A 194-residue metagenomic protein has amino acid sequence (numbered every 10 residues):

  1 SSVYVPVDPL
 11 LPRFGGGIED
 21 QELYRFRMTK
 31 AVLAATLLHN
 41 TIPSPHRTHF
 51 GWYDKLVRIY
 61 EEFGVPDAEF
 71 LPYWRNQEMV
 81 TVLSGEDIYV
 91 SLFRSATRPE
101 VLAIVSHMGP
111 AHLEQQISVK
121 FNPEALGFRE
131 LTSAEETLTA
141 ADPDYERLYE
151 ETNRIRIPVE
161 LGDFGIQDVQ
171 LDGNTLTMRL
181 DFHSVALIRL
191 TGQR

Functional and structural regions predicted by a protein language model:
S1-S133, L138: Active-site-proximal substrate-binding groove within the catalytic cores of carbohydrate-active enzymes
A111-E114, A141-Y149, H183-I188: Short, surface-exposed beta-strand/loop "edge" segments at domain boundaries and coil↔beta transitions
A125-L171: Trp/Gly-enriched beta-strand surface patches
R154-R194: C-terminal beta-strand-rich structural cap/linker in extracellular carbohydrate-active enzymes
